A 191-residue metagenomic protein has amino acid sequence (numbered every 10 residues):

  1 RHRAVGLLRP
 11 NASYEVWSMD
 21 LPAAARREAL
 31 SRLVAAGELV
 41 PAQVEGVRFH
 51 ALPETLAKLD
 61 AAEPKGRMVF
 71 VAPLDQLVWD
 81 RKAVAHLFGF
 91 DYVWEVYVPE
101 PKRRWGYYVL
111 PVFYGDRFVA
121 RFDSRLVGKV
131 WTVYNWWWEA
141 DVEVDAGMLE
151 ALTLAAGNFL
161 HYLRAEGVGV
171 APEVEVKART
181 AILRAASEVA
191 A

Functional and structural regions predicted by a protein language model:
R1-A191: Long, charged, low-complexity, helical-prone intrinsically disordered regions
